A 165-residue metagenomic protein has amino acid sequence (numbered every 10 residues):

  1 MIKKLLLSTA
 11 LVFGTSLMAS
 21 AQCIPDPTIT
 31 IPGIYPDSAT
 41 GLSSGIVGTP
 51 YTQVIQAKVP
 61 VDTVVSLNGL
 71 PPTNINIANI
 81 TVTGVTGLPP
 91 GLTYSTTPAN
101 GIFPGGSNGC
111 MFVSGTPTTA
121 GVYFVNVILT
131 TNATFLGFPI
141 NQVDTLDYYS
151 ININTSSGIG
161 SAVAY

Functional and structural regions predicted by a protein language model:
M1-D26, I159-G160: Bacterial Sec-dependent N-terminal signal peptides
Q22, I31-A78, Y148-N154: Solvent-exposed, low-complexity, repeat-rich "mucin-like" stalks and linkers
D26-I29, I128-L129, F135-T155: C-terminal edge beta-strand
V47, T119-A120: Surface-exposed loops/turns
T63-G101: Surface-exposed or secretory-pathway low-complexity segments enriched in glycine-proline and Ser/Thr/acidic residues
L92-P117: Strand-loop-strand motifs at the edges of beta-sheets in extracellular beta-sandwich domains
M111-V113, G121-G137: A short beta-strand micro-motif common to beta-rich folds, especially ectodomain repeats
N154-Y165: Residue-level detector of functionally pivotal "anchor" positions at catalytic/ligand-binding pockets or at interdomain
